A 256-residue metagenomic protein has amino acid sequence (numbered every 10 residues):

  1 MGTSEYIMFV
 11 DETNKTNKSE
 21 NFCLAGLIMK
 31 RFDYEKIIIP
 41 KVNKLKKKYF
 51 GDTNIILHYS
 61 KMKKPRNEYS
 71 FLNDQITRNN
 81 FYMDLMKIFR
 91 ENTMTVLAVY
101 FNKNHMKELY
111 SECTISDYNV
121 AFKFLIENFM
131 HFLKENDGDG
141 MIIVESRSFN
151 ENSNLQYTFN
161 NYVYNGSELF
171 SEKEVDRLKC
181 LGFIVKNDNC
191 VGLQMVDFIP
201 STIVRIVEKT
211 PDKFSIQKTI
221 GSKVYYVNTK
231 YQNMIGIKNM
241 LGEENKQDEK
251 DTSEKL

Functional and structural regions predicted by a protein language model:
M1-M8, E12-L256: Phosphate-ester processing/binding pockets and catalytic centers
